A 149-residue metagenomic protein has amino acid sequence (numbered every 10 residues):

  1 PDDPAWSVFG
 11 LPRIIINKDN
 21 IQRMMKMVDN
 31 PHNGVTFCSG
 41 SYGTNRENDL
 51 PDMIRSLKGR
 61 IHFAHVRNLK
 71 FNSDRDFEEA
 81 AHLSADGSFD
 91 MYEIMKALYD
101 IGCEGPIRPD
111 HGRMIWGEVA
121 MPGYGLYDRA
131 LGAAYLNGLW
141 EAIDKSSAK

Functional and structural regions predicted by a protein language model:
P1-D2: Short, structured patches in soluble enzyme cores that scaffold and shape functional sites
W6-K149: Histidine-acidic metal/acid-base catalytic patches
